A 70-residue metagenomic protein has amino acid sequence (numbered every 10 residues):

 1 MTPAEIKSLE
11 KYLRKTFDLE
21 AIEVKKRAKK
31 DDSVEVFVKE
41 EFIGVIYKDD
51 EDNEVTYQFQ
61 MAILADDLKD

Functional and structural regions predicted by a protein language model:
M1-D70: Terminal leader/tail segments of proteins
